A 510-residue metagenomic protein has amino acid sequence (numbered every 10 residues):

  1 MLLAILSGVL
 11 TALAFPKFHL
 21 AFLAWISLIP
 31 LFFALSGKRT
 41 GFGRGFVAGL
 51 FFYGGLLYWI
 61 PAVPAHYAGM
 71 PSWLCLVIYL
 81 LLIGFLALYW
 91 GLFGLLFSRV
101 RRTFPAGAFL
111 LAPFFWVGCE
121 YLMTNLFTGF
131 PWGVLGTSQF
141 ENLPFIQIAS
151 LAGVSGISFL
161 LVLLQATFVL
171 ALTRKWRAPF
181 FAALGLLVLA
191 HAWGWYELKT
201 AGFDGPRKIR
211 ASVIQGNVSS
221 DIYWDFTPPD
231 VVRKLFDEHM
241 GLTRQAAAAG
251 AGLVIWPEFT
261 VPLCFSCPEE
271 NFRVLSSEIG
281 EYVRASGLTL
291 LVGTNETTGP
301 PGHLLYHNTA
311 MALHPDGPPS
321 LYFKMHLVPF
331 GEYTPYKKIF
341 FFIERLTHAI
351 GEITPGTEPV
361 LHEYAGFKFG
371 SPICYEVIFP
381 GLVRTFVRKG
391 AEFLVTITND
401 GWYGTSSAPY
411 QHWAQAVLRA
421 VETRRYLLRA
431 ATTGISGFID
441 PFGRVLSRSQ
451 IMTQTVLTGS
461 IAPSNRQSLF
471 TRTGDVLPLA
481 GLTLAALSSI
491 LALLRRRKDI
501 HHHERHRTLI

Functional and structural regions predicted by a protein language model:
M1-L198, T405, A416-R419, T433 (+5 more regions): Membrane-embedded alpha-helical bundles of multi-pass enzymes that act on lipidic or dolichyl-linked glycan substrates
A12-F15, L95, V213, A310-A312 (+4 more regions): Conserved hydrophobic/aromatic beta-strand scaffold that supports enzyme active sites
L35, A171, A246, Y282-S286 (+1 more regions): Hydrophobic helix-cap positions at the C-terminus of alpha-helices in RecA-like/P-loop ATPase nucleotide-binding cores
V63-V77, T124-A152, Y306-P380: Active-site catalytic loop in hydrolytic enzyme cores
L86, G107, P113-F114, L253 (+4 more regions): CN hydrolase (nitrilase-like) catalytic-core segments centered on the catalytic cysteine and neighboring Lys/Glu
G194-F330, L361-A365, S371, Y375-V377: Soluble catalytic regions of membrane-associated enzymes that act on cell-envelope and secretory-pathway components
G241, G317-L321, L327-Y333, R384 (+3 more regions): Membrane-interface helix/helix-cap signal primarily in integral membrane proteins
H303-K324, I435-I461: Amphipathic beta-strand/beta-sheet edge segments enriched in Tyr/Trp
